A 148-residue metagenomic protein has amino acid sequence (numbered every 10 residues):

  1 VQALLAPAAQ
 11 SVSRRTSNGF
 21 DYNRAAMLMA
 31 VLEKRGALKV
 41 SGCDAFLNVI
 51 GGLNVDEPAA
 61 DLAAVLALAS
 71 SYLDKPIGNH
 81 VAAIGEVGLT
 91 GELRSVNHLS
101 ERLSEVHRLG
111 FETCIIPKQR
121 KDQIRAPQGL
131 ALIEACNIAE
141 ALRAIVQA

Functional and structural regions predicted by a protein language model:
A3-A148: Peripheral, non-AAA+ core regions of ATP-driven protein-machinery
